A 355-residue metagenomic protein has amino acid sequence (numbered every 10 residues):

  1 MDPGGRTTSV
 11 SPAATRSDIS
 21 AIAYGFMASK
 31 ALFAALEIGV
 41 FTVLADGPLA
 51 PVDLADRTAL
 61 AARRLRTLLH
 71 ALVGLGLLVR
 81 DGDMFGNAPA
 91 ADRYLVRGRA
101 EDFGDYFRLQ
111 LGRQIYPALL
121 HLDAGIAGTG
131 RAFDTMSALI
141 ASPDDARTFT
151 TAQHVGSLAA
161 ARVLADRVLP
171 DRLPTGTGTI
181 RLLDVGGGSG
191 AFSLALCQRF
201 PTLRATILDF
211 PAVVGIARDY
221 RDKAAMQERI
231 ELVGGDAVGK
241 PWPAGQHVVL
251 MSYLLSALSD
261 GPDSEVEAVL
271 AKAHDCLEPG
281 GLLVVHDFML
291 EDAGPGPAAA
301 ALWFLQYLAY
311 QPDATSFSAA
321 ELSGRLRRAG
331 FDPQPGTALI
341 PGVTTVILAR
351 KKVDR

Functional and structural regions predicted by a protein language model:
D2-V73, V79, V185-R355: Alpha-helical subdomain
A21-E37, T42-V43, P48, R57 (+1 more regions): Conserved Class I S-adenosyl-L-methionine-dependent methyltransferase catalytic core
R181-L183: Conserved beta-strand elements of the Class I
